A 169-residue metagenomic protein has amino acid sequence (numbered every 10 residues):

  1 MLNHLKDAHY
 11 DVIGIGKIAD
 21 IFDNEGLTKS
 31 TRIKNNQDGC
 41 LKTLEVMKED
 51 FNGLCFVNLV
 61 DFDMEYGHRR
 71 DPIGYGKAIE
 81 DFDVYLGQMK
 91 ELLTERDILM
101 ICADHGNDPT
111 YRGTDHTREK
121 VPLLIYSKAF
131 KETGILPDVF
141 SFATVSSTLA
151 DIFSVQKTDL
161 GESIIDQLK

Functional and structural regions predicted by a protein language model:
M1-K169: Feature captures the catalytic ectodomains and active-site-proximal regions of enzymes that hydrolyze or transfer
